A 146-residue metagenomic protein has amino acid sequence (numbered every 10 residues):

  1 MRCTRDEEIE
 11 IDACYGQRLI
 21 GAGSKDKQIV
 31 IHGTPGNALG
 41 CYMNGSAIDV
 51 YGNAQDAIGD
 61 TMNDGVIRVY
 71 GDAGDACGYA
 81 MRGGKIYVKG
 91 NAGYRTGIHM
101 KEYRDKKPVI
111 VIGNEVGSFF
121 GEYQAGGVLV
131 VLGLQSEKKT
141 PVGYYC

Functional and structural regions predicted by a protein language model:
M1-C146: Long, distal/terminal scaffolding or interaction modules with repetitive or compositionally biased sequence
